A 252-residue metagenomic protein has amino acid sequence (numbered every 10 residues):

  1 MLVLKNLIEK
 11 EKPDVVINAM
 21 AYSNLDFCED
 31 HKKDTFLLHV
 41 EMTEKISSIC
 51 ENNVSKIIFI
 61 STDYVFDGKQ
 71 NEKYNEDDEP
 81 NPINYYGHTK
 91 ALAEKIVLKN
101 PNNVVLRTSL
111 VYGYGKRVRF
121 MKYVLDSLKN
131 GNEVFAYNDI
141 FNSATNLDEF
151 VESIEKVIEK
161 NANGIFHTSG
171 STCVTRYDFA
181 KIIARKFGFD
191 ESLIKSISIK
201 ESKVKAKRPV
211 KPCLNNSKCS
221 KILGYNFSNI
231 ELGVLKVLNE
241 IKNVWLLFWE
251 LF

Functional and structural regions predicted by a protein language model:
M1-L38: NAD(P)H-binding glycine-rich loop region in Rossmannoid oxidoreductase-like domains and their noncatalytic homologs
A19-M20, I57-T62, L106-T108: SDR active-site strand-loop-helix element
D30, L37, E41-M42, V65-L106 (+2 more regions): Catalytic helix-loop patch of NAD(P)-dependent Rossmann-fold dehydrogenases
D30-I58: NAD(P)-cofactor binding segment of oxidoreductase domains
K95-N142, L147-K156: NAD(P)-dependent short-chain dehydrogenase/reductase
Y114-K116, I140-E149, T168-K186, K236: Substrate-binding strand-loop-helix patch in Rossmann-like NAD(P)-dependent oxidoreductase/epimerase domains
S153, K160-V204, W245-F248: Mid/C-terminal beta-alpha module of Rossmann-like enzyme folds, strongest in SDR-family dehydrogenases/epimerases
T175-K181, S198-V237, I241, W245: Conserved C-terminal active-site "lid" loop/helix of NAD(P)H-dependent oxidoreductases that clamps the redox cofactor
